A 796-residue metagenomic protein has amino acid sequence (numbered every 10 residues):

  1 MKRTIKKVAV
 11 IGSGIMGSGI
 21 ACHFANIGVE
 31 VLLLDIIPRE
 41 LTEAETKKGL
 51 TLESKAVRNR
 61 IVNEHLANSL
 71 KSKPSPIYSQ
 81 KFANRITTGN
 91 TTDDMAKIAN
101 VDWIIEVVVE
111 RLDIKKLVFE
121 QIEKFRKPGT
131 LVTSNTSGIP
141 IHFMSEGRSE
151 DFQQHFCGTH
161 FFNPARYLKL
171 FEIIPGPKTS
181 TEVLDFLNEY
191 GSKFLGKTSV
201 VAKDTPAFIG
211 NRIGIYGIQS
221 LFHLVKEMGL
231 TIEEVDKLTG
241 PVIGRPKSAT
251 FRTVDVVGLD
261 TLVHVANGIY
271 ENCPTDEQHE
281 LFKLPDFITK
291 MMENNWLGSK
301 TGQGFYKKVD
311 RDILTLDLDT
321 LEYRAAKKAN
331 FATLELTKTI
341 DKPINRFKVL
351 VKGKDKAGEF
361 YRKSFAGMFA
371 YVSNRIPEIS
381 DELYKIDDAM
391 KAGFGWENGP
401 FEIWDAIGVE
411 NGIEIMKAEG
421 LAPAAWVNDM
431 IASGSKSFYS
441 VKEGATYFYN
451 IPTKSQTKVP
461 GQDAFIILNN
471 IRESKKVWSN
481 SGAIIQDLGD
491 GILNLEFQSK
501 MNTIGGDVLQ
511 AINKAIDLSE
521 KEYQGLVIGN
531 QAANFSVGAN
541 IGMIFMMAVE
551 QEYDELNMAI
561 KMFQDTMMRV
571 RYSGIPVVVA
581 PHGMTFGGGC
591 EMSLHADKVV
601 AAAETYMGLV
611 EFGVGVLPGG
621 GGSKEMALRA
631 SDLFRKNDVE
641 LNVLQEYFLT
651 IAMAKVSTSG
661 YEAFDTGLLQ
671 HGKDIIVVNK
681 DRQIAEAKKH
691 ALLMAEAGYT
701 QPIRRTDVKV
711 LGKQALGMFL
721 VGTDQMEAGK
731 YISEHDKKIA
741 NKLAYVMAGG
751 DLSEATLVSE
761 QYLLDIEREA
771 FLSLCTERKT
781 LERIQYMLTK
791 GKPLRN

Functional and structural regions predicted by a protein language model:
M1-A533, G542-I575, H582-F586, L594-A596 (+2 more regions): N-terminal glycine-rich phosphate-binding loop for ADP-containing cofactors
V537-A539: Extended, composition-driven regions rather than compact fold-specific motifs
C590: Short glycine/serine-rich donor-binding loops of glycosyltransferases
